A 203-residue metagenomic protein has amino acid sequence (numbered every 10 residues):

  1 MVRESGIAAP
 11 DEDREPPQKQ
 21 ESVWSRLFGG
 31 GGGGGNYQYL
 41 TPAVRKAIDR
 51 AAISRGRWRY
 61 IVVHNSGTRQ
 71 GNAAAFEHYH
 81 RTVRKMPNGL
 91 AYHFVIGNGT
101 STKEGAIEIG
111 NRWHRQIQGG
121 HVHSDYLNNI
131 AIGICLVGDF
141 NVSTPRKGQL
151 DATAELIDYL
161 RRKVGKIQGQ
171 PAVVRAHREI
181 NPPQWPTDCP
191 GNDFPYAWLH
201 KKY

Functional and structural regions predicted by a protein language model:
M1-R59, N98-S101, A106-I109, L127-I130 (+1 more regions): Basic/polar, cationic surfaces and motifs that engage anionic cell-wall and phosphate/carboxylate ligands
V44-R115: Short, conserved "active-site rim" segments that organize catalytic pockets and cofactor/ligand binding
H64, C135-L136: Conserved beta-strand segments of the P-loop GTPase G domain that flank and frequently precede/overlap
S66, H123-D125, E179: Compositionally biased, intrinsically disordered low-complexity segments enriched in polar/proline residues
Q116-N128: Flexible, solvent-exposed short loops/turns enriched in glycine
